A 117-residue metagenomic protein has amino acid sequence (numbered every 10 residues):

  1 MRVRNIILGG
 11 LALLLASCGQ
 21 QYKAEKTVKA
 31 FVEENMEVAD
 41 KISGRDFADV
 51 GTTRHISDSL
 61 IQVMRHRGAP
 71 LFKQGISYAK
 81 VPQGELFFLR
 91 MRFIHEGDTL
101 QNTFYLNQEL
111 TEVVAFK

Functional and structural regions predicted by a protein language model:
M1-C18: Sec-dependent bacterial lipoprotein signal peptides
C18-K117: Cystatin/cathelin-like cysteine-protease inhibitor module
